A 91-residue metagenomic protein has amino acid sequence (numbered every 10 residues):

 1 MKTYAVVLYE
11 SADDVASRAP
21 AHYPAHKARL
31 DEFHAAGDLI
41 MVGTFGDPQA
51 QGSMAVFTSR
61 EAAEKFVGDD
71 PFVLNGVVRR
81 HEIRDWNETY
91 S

Functional and structural regions predicted by a protein language model:
M1-S91: Conserved, structured core segments of small domains
